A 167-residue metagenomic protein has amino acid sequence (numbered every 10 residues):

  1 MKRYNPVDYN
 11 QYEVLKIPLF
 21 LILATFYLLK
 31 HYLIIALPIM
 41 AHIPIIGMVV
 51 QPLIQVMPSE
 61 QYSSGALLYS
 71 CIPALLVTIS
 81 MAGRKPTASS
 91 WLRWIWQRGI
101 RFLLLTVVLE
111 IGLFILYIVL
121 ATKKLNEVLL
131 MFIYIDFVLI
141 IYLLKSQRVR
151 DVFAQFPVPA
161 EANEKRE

Functional and structural regions predicted by a protein language model:
M1-L37: Cytosolic juxtamembrane helix and N-cap/initiation of the first transmembrane helix
F26, K30-H42, I135-Q147: Alpha-helical transmembrane segments of multi-pass membrane proteins
Y27-H31, P73-S80, T106-L116, I135-L139: Membrane-embedded alpha-helical transmembrane segments of multi-pass integral membrane proteins
K30-L68, I72-I79: Hydrophobic transmembrane helix segments
L53-M57, W94-I95, L120-I133: Non-cytosolic membrane-interface motifs at loop->transmembrane helix junctions
S80-V107: Loop-to-transmembrane helix junctions at the membrane interface
R101-M131: Hydrophobic alpha-helical transmembrane segments of integral membrane proteins
K124-E167: Terminal transmembrane helical module of multi-pass membrane proteins
